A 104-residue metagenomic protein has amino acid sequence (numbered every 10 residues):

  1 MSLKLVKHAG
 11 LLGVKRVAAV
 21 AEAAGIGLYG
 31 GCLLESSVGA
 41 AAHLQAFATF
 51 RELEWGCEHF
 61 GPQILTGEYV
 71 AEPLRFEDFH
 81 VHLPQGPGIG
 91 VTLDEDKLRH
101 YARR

Functional and structural regions predicted by a protein language model:
M1-H80: Shared catalytic-loop signature of beta/alpha-barrel
E68-R104: C-terminal extensions of enzymes
